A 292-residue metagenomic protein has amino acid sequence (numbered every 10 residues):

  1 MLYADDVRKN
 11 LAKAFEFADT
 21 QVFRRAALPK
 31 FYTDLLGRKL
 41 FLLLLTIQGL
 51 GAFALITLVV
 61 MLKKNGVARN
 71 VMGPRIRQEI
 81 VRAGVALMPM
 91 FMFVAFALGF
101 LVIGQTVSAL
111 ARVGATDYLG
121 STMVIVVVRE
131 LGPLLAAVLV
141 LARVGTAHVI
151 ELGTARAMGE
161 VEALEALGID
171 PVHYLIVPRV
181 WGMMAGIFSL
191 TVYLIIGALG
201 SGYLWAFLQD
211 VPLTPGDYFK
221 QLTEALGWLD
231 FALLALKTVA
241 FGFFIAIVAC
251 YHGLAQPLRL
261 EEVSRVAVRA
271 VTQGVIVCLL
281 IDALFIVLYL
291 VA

Functional and structural regions predicted by a protein language model:
M1-V22: Amphipathic alpha-helical interaction surfaces in cytosolic regulatory modules
R25-R75, H252-P257: Short, membrane-interfacial amphipathic segments enriched in basic
R75, E79-L135: Active-site cofactor/substrate anionic-group-binding motifs, chiefly glycine- and Lys/Arg-rich phosphate-binding loops
G84, M88, M92, L131 (+4 more regions): Selective transmembrane-helix segments that form parts of the transport pathway or gating/packing helices in multipass
Q105-R129, I196-V239, F243, I247-R269 (+1 more regions): Membrane-interfacial helix-loop-helix connectors in multipass membrane proteins
L119-E162, V248: Hydrophobic alpha-helical transmembrane segments of multi-pass membrane transport proteins
L152-V177, L260-V263: Short cytoplasmic-facing helical segments at TM-TM junctions of multi-pass membrane proteins
V263, R269-V287: Final/C-terminal transmembrane alpha-helix of multipass membrane proteins
